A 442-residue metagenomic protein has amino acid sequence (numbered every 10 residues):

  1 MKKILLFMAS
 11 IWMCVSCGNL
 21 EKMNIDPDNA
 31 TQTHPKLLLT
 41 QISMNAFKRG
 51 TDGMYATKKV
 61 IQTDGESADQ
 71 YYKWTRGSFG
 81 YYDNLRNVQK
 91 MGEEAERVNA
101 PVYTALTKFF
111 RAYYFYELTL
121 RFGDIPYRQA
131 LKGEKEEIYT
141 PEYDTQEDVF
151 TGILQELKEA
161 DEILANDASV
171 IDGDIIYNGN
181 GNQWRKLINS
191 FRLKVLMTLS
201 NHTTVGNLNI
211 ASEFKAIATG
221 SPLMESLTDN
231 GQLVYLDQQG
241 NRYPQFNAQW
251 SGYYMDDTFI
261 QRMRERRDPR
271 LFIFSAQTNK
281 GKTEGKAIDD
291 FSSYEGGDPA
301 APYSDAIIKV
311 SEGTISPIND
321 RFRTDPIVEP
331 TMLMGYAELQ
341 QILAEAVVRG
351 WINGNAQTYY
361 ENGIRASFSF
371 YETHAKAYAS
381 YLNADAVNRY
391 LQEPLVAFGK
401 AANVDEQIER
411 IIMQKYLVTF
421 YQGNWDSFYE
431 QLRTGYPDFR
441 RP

Functional and structural regions predicted by a protein language model:
M1-P27: Bacterial Sec-dependent N-terminal signal peptides
K2-L6, A344, I411: Gram-positive Sec-dependent secretion signals
C17-E66, Q70-K73, F79-Y82, R86 (+4 more regions): Membrane-proximal, proline-rich intrinsically disordered regions
G18-E21, D320, A386-Q392: Short acidic (Asp/Glu) and glycine-rich catalytic loops that position anionic groups and cofactors
K58-F110, Y116-A375, A401-I408, Q414: Structured, solvent-exposed acidic/aromatic patches
F368-P442: C-terminal functional modules
